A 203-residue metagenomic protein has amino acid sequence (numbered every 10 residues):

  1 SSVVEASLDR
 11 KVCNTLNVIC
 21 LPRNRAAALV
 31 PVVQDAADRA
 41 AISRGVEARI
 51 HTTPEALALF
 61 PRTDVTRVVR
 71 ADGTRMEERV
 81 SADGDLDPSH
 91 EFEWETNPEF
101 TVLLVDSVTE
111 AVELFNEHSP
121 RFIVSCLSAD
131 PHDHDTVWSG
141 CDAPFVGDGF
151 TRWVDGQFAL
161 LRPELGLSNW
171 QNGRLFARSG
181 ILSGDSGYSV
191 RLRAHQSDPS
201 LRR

Functional and structural regions predicted by a protein language model:
S1, A27-P31, V108-E113, D135: Short, conserved charged micro-motifs
S1-N97: ALDH superfamily catalytic-core signature
V4-A6, Q34-R39, N116-P120, S139-P144: Short, solvent-exposed amphipathic alpha-helical segments in soluble enzyme and RNA/protein-processing domains
C20-L21, T96-D106, R121-C126: Short, well-ordered beta-strand elements within core beta-sheets of diverse protein domains
G45-A56, C126-A129, G147-W153: Beta-strand->loop->alpha-helix junctions that form or flank phosphate-binding loops in nucleotide-handling enzymes
T66-V80, R121, A129-R203: C-terminal segments
P88-H90, V105-V108, V112: N-terminal active-site wall of soluble small-molecule enzyme domains
